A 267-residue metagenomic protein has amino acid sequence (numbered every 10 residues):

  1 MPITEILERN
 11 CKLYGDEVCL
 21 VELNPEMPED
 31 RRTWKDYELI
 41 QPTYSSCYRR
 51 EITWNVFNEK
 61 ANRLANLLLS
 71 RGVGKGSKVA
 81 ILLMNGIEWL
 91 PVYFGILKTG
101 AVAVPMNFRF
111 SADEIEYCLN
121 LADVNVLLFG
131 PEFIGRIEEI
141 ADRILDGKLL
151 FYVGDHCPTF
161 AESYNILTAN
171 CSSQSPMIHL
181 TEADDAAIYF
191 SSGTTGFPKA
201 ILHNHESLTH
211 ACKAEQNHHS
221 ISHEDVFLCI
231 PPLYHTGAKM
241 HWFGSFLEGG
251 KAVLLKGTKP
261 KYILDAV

Functional and structural regions predicted by a protein language model:
E5-R9, S70-R71, K98-A169: Structural core segment of the AMP-binding/adenylate-forming
G15-V18, A169-F190, F197, S220-V226: Conserved pre-ATP/AMP-binding loop-to-beta segment of ANL
D16-G86, L90-F94, S111-E116, N165 (+1 more regions): Conserved AMP-binding/adenylate-forming core of the ANL superfamily
N24-R50, E132-E182: ANL superfamily adenylate-forming
Y44, K78, M84-V104, F108-A112 (+3 more regions): A short helix-loop-beta submotif of the ANL/AMP-binding
E51-N55, H179, A186-H210: Conserved AMP-binding A3 loop
N58-R63, E182, I201-S222, I230 (+1 more regions): Conserved structural elements of the adenylate-forming
T209-V226, Y234-V267: Conserved AMP-binding/adenylation subdomain of ANL enzymes
